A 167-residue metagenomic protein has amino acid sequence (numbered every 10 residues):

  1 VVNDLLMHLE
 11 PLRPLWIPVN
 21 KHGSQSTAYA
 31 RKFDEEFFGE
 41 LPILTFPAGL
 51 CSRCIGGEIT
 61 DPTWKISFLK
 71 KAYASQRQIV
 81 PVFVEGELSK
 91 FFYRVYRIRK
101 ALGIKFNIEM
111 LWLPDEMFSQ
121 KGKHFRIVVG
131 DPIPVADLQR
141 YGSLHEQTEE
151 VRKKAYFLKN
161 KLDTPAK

Functional and structural regions predicted by a protein language model:
V1-S24: Catalytic core of membrane glycerolipid acyltransferases/transacylases, capturing the structured, soluble-facing
V2-D4, Y29-D34: Short, charged beta->alpha transition segments
G23-T27, D61-P62: A conditional alpha-helix N-cap/helix-loop micro-motif detector
R31-K167: Non-catalytic C-terminal accessory region of glycerolipid acyltransferases and related lyso-lipid remodeling enzymes
